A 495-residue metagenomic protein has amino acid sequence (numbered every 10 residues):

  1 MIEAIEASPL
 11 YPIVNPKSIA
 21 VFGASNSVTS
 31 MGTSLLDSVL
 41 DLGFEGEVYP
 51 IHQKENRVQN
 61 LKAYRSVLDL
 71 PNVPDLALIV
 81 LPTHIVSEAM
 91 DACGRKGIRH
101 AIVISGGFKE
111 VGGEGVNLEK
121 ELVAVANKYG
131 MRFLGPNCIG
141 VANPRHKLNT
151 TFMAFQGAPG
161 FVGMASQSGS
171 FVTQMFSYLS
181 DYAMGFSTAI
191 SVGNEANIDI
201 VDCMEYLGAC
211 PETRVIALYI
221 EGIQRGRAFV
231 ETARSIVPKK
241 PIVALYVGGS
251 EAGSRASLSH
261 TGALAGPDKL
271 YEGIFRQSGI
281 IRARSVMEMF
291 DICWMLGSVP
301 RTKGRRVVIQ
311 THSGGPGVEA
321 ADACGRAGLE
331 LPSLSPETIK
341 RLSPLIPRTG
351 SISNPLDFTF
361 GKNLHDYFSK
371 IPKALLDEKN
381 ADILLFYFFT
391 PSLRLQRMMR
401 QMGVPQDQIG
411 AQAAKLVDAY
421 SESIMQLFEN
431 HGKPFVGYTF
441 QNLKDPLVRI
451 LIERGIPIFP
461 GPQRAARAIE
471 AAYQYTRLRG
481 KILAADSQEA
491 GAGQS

Functional and structural regions predicted by a protein language model:
M1-S495: Catalytic-core regions of core metabolic enzymes, especially those transforming organic acids/acyl-group intermediates
